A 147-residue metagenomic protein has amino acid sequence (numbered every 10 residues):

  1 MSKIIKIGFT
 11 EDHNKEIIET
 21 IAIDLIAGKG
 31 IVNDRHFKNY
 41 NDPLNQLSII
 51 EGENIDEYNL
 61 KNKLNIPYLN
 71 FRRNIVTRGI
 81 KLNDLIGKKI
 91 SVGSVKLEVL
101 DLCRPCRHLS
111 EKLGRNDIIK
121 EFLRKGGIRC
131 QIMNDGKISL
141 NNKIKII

Functional and structural regions predicted by a protein language model:
M1-I147: Metal-cofactor-dependent catalytic cores
